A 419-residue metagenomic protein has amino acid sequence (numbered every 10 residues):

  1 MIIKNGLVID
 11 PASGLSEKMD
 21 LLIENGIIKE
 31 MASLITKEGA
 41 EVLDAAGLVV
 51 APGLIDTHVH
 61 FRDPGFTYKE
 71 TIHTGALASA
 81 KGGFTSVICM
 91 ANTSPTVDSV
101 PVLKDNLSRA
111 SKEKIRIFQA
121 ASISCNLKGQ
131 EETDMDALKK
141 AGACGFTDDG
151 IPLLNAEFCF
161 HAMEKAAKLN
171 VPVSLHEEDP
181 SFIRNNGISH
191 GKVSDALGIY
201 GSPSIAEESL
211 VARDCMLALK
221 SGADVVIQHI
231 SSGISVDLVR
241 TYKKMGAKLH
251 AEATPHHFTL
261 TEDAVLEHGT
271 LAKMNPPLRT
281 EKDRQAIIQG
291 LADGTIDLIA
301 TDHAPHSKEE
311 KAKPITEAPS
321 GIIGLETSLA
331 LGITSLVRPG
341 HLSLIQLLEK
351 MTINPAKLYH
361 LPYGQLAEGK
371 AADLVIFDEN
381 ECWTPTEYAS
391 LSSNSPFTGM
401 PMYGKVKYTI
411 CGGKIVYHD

Functional and structural regions predicted by a protein language model:
M1-P52: Histidine-rich, glycine-flanked metal-binding segment
G6, L21, G26, G47 (+15 more regions): Divalent metal-coordination and catalytic microenvironments
G6, P314-E317, A371-D419: C-terminal cap of metal-dependent C-N hydrolases
A46-A110: Metal-associated gating/positioning segment near the N- to mid-region
H60-K69, I88-V100, A121-E132, T147-F158 (+2 more regions): Divalent metal-binding segments
S108-I123: A glycine-rich helix N-cap at a beta->alpha junction
E132-I299: Histidine/acidic residue-rich metal-binding segments in metalloenzymes
A196-D224, L271, A292-D293, D297-I299 (+1 more regions): His/Asp/Glu-enriched, well-ordered alpha-helical/loop segment that forms or immediately abuts the divalent-metal
